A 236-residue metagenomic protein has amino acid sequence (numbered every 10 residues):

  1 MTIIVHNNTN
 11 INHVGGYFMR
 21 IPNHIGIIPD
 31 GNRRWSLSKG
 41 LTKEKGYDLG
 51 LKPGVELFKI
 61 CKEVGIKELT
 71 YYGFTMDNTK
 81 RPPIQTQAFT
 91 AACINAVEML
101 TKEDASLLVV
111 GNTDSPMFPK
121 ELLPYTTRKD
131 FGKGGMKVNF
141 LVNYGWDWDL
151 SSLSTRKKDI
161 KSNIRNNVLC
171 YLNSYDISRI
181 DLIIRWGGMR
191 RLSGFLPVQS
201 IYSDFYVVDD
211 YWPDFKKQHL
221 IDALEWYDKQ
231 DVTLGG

Functional and structural regions predicted by a protein language model:
N12-G236: Flexible, compositionally biased loop and terminal segments
